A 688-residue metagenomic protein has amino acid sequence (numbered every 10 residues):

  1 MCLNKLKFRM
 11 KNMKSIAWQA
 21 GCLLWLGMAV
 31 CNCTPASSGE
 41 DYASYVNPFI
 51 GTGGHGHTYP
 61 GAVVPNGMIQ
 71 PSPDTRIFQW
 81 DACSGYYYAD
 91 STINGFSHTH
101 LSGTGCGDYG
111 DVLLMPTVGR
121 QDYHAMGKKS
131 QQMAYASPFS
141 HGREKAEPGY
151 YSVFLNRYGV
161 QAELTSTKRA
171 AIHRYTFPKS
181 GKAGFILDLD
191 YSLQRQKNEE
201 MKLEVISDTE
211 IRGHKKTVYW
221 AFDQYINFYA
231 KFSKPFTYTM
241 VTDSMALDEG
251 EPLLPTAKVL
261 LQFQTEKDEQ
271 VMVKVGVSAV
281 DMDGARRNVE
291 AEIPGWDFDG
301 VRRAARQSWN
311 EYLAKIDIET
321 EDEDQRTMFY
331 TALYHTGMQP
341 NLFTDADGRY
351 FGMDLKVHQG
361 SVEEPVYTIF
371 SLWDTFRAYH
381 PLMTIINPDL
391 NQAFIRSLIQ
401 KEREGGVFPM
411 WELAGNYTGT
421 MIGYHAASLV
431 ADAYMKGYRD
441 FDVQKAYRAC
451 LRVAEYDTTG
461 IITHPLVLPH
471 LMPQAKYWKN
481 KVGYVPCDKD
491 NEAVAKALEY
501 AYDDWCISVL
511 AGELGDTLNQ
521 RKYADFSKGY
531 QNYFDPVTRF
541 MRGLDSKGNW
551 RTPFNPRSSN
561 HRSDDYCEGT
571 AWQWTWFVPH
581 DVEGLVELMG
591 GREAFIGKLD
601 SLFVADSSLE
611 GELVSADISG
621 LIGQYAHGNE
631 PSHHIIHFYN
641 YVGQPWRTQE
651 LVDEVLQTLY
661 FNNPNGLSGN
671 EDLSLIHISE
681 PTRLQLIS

Functional and structural regions predicted by a protein language model:
M1-G39: Bacterial Sec-dependent N-terminal signal peptides
L6, M10, A20, T99-L101 (+3 more regions): Positively charged, low-complexity intrinsically disordered regions
K11-K14, H335, R683: Basic side chains
G21, C31, V64-P65, I687: N-terminal non-cleavable signal-anchor helices
S37-S428, Y434-L498, C506-N532, T538-Q573 (+2 more regions): Accessory carbohydrate-recognition regions in carbohydrate-active enzymes
D503: ATP-dependent phospho-/nucleotidyl transfer catalytic cores
I676-H677, L684-S688: Single conserved hydrophobic/aromatic residue that forms the stacking wall/gate of nucleotide- or nucleobase-binding
